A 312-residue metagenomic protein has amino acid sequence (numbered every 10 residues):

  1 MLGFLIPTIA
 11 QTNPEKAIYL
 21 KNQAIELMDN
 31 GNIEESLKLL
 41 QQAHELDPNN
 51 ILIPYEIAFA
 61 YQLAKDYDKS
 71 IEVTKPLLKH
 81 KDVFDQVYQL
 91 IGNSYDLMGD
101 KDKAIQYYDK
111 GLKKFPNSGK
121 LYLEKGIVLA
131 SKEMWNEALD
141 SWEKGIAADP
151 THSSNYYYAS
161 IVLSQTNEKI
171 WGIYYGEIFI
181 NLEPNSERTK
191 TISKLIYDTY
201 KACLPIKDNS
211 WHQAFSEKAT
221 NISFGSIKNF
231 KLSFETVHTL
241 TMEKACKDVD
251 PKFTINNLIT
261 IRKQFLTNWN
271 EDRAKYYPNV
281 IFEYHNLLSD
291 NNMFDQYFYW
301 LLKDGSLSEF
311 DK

Functional and structural regions predicted by a protein language model:
E15-L46, E56-F59, L63-D66, N93: Alpha-helical segment of the N-proximal tetratricopeptide repeat
N22, E56-F59, Q89-L90, E124 (+2 more regions): Canonical tetratricopeptide repeat
D29-N30, L63-A64, L97-M98, S131-K132 (+2 more regions): Register position in tetratricopeptide repeats
Q42-A43, P76-L77, K110-G111, K144-G145 (+1 more regions): Canonical positions in the second alpha-helix
Y156-K312: Eukaryotic alpha-helical solenoid repeat scaffolds
